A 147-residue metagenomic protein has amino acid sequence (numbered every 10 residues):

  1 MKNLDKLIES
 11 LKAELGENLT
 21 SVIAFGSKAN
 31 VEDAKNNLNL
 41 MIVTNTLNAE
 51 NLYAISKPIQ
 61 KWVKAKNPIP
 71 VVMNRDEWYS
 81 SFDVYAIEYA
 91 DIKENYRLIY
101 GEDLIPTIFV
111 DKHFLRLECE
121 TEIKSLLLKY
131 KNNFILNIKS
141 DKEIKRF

Functional and structural regions predicted by a protein language model:
M1-G16, N30-N36, L40-Y85: Metal-dependent nucleotidyltransferase catalytic core
T20, T44-T46, T107, T121: Residue-identity detector for threonine
T20-K28: Short gly/ser-rich loop at a beta-strand->alpha-helix junction or flexible surface loop bordering the NTP-binding
S27, T44-T46, Y96, E102: Residues immediately flanking
I59-R146: Conserved NTP/Mg2+-binding pocket subregion across the NTase superfamily
